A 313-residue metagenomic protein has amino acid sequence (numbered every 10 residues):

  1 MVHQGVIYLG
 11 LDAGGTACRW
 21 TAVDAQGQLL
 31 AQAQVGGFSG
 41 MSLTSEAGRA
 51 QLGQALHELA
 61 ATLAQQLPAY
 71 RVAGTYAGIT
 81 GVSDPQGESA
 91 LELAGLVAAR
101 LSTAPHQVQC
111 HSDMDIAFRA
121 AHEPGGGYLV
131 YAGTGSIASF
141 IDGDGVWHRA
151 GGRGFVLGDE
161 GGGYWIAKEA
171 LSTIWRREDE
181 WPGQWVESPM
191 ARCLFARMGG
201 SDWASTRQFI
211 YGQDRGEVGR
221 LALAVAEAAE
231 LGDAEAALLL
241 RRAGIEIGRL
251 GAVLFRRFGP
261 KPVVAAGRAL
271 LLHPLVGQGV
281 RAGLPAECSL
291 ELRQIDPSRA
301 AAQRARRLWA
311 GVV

Functional and structural regions predicted by a protein language model:
M1-P68, A120-G127, S172-V313: ATP-binding/phosphotransfer module of carbohydrate and carboxylate kinases, centering on a glycine-rich
M1-Q4, P105-L129, V146: Conserved phosphate-binding catalytic cores of ATP/NTP-utilizing and phosphoryl-transfer enzymes
V35, H111, A150: Hydrophobic residues at beta-strand termini and immediately following loops that shape nucleotide-binding pockets
G40-M41, G81-V82, G152-E160, C288-L292: A short glycine/serine-rich beta->alpha loop
L59-S102, Q109-C110, R119-H122: Short beta-strand-loop/turn "lid" adjacent to the catalytic site in phosphate-handling enzymes
Y76-S83, A132-T134, K261-L272: Glycine-rich beta-strand-to-loop/alpha-helix junction loops that act as flexible
A98-T103, V146-G154, R281-S289: Glycine/charged-rich beta-loop-alpha catalytic/anionic-binding loops adjacent to active sites
G125-R177: Glycine-rich phosphate-binding loop of actin/hexokinase-like ATP-binding domains
